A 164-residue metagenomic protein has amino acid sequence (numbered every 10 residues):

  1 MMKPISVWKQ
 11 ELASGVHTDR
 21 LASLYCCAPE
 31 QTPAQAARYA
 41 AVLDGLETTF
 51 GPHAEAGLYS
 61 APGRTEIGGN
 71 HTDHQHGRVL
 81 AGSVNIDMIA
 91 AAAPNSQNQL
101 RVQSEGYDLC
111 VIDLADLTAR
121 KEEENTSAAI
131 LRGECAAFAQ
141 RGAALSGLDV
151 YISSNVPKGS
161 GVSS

Functional and structural regions predicted by a protein language model:
M2-S164: ATP-binding N-lobe of GHMP and related small-molecule kinases
